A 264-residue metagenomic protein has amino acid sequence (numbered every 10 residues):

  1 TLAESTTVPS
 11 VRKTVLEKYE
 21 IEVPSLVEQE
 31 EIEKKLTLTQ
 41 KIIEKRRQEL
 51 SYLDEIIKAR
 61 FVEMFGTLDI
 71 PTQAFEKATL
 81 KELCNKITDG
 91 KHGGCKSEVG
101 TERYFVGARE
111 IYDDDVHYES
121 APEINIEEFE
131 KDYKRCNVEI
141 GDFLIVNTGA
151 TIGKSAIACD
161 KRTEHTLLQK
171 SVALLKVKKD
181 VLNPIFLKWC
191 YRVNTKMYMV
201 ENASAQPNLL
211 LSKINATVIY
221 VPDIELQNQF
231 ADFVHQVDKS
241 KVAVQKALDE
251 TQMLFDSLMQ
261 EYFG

Functional and structural regions predicted by a protein language model:
T1, V8, R12, G107-A108 (+3 more regions): A short beta-sheet element
E4-V27, H92, H165-V172, A203-N228: A short glycine-rich beta-alpha junction/loop motif
S5, E44, H92-G93, D132 (+2 more regions): Short, solvent-exposed loop/turn positions at domain surfaces that link secondary-structure elements or cap domain
K18-T37, I42-G90, A216-N228, H235-G264: Non-catalytic DNA-recognition/assembly elements of restriction-modification systems
E30, D114-V116, K154-S155: Short helix/loop capping segments that flank catalytic or ligand/cofactor-binding pockets
Q73-D114, K131-Y133: Low-complexity, Lys/Gly-biased intrinsically disordered segments
E110-I124, T166: Short, basic/aromatic beta-hairpin or loop at an interaction surface
